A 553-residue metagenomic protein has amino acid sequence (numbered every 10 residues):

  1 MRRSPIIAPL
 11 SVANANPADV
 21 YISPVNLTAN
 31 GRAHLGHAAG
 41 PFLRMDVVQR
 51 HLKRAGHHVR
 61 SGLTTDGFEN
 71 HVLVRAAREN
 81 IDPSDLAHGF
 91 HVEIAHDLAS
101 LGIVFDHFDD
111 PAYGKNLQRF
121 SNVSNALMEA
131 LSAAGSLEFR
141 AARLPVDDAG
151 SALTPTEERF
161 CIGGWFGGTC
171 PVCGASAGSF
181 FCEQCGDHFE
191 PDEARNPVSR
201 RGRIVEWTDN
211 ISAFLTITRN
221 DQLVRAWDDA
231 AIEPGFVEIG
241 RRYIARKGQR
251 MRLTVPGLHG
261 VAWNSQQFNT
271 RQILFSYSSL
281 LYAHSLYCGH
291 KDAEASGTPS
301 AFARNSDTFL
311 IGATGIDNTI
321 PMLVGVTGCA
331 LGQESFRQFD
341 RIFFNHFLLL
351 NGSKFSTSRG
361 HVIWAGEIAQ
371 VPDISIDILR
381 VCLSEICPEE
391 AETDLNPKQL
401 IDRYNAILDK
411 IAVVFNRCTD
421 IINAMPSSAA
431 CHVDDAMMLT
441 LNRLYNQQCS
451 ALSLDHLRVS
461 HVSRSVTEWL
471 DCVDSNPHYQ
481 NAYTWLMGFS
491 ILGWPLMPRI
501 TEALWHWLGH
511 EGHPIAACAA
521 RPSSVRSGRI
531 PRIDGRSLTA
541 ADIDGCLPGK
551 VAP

Functional and structural regions predicted by a protein language model:
M1-P17, A142-P145, T156-E157, W165-G186 (+1 more regions): Basic, alpha-helical terminal appendages of large translation-related enzymes
R2-F90, D109-A134, R143, A313-I320: N-terminal catalytic cores of NTP/NDP-binding nucleotidyl/phosphoryl-transfer enzymes
R2-L43, R50, G62, F181 (+5 more regions): Structured secondary-structure scaffolds
D85-D106: A glycine-rich helix N-cap at a beta->alpha junction
H107-S121, R140-P155, R341-F344: Short, glycine/charge-rich beta-strand/loop segments that flank catalytic centers and engage negatively charged groups
G135-A213: Cys/His-rich short segments
E389-E390, I422-P426, Q448-D455, C472-P477: Secondary-structure edge/capping motif, primarily at the C-terminal ends of alpha-helices and the immediately following
I411-V414, C418-I421, M437-Q448, V459-V473 (+2 more regions): Amphipathic alpha-helices that form helix-helix packing interfaces
